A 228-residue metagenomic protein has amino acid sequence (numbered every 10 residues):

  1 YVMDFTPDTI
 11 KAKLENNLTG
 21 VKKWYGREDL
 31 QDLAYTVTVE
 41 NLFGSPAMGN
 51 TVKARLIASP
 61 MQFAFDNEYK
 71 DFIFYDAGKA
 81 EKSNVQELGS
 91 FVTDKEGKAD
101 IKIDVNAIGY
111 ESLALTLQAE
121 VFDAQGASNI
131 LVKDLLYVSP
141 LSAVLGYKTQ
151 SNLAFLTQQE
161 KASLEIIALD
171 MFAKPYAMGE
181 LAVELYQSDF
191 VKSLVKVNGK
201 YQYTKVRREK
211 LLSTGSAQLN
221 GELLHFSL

Functional and structural regions predicted by a protein language model:
Y1-L228: A structural signal for beta-strand and strand-to-loop patches characteristic of beta-rich domains
